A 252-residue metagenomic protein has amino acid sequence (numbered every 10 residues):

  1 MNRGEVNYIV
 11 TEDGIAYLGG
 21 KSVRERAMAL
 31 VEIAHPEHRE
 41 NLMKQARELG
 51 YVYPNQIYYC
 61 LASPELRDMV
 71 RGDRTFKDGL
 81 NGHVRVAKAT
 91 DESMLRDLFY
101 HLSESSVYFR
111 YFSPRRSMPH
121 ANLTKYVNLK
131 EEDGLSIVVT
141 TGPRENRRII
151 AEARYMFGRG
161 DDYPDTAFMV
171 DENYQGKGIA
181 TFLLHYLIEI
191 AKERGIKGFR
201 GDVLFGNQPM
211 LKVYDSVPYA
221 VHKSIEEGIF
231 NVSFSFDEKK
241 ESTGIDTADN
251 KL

Functional and structural regions predicted by a protein language model:
M1-D73, G82, V86: Metallocofactor- and cofactor-centric catalytic cores in central/energy metabolism, strongly enriched
E65-L252: Long, contiguous binding/interaction regions
